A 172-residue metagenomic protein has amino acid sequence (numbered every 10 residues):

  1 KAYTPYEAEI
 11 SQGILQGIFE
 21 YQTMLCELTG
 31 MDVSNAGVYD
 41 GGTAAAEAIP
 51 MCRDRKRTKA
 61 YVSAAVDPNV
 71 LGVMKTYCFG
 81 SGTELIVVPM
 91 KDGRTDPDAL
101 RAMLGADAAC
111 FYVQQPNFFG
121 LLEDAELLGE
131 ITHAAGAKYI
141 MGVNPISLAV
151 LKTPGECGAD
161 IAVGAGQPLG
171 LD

Functional and structural regions predicted by a protein language model:
K1-A44: Conserved N-terminal alpha-helix of the aminotransferase class I/II PLP-enzyme fold
T43-D172: Conserved PLP-enzyme active-site core in the AAT-like
